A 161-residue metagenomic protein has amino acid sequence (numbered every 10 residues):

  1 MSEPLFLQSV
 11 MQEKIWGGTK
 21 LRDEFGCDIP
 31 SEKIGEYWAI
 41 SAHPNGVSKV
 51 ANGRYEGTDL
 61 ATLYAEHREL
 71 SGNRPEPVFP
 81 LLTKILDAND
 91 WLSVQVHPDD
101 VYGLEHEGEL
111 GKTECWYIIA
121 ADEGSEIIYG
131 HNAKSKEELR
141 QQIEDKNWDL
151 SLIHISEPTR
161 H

Functional and structural regions predicted by a protein language model:
M1-K134: Transition-metal
K134-N147: Short, basic/aromatic beta-hairpin or loop at an interaction surface
N147-I153: Short alpha-helix capping/helix-loop boundary micro-motifs
I153-H161: Residue-level detector of conserved catalytic or cofactor/ligand-binding positions in enzyme active sites
